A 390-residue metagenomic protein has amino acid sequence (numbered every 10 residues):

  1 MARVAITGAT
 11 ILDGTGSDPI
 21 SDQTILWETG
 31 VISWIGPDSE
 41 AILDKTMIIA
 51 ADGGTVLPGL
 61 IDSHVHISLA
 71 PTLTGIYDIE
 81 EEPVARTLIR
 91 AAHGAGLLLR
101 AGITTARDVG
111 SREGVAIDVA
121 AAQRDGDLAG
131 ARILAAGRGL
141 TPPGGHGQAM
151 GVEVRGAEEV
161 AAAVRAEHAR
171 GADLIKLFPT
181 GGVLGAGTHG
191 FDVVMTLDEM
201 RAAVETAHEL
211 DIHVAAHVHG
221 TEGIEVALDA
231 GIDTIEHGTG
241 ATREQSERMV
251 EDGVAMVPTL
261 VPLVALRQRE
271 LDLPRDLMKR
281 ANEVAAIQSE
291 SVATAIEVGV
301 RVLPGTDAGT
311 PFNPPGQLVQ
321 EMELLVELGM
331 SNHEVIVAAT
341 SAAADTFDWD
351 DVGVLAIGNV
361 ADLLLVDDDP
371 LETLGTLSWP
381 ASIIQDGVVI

Functional and structural regions predicted by a protein language model:
M1-L43, V56, D368-L374, V388-V389: N-terminal metal-binding scaffold of metallo-dependent hydrolase/deaminase domains
A9, A339-S341, I357-I390: C-terminal cap of metal-dependent C-N hydrolases
G54-D125, P143, D198, E222 (+1 more regions): Metal-associated gating/positioning segment near the N- to mid-region
H66-T87, G96-L99, A129, G137 (+3 more regions): Active-site gating loops and adjacent loop-to-helix segments of metal-dependent hydrolytic enzymes
P71-T74, A116, G185-A186, I224-A230 (+4 more regions): Histidine/acidic-residue-rich catalytic or RNA/ligand-binding cores of hydrolases and nuclease-related proteins
R90-A116, G130-T141, A172-G185, H213 (+2 more regions): Divalent metal-dependent hydrolysis catalytic cores, especially in the metallo-beta-lactamase
D118, E158-M256, D272, A281-V302: Histidine/acidic residue-rich metal-binding segments in metalloenzymes
E209, A285-D369: His/Asp/Glu-enriched, well-ordered alpha-helical/loop segment that forms or immediately abuts the divalent-metal
